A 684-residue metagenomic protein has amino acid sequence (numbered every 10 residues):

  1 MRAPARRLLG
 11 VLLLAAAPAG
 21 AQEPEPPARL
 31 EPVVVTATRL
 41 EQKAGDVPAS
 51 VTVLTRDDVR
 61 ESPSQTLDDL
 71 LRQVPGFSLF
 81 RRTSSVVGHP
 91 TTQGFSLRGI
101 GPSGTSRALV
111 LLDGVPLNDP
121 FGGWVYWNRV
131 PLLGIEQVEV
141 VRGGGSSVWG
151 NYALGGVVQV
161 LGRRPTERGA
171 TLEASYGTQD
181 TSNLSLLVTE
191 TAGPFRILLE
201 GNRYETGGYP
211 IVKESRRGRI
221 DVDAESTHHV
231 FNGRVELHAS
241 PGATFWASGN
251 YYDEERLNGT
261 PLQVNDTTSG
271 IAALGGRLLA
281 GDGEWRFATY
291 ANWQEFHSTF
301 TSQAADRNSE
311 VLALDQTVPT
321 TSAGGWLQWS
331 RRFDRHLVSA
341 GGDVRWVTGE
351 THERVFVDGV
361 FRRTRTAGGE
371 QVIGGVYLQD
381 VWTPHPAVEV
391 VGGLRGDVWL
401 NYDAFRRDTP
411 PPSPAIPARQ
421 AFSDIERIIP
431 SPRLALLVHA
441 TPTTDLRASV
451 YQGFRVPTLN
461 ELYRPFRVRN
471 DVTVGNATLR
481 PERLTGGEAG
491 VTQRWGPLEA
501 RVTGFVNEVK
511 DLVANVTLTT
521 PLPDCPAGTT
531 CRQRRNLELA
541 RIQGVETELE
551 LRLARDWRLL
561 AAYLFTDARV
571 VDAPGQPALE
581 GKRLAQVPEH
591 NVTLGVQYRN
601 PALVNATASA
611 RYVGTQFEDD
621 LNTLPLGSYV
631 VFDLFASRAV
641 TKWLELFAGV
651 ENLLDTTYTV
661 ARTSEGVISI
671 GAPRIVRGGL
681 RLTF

Functional and structural regions predicted by a protein language model:
M1-P4, L8-V74, L237-H238, L551: N-terminal Sec signal peptide and the immediately downstream disordered periplasmic leader that contains the TonB box
D68, R72-V115: Extracytoplasmic beta-strand/coil segments of soluble accessory domains associated with Gram-negative outer-membrane
V115-R142: Short acidic/polar hinge/loop motifs at secondary-structure boundaries that mediate gating or recognition
S146-S147, Q159, E167-G169, E173-S175 (+1 more regions): Periplasmic-side early beta-strands and strand-to-turn transitions of outer-membrane beta-barrels
A224, P319-W329, R365, G369-Y377 (+6 more regions): Outer membrane beta-barrel strand-and-loop segments of large Gram-negative receptors, especially TonB-dependent
L237-S240, Y290, R335-S339, D343 (+3 more regions): Structural signature of Gram-negative outer-membrane beta-barrels, strongest in the C-terminal barrel of TonB-dependent
T383-V390, V398, F505-V509, P526-D619: Gram-negative outer-membrane beta-barrel transporters
F454, K510, N515, Y612-D619 (+1 more regions): C-terminal beta-signal and adjacent terminal beta-strands/loops of Gram-negative outer-membrane beta-barrel proteins
